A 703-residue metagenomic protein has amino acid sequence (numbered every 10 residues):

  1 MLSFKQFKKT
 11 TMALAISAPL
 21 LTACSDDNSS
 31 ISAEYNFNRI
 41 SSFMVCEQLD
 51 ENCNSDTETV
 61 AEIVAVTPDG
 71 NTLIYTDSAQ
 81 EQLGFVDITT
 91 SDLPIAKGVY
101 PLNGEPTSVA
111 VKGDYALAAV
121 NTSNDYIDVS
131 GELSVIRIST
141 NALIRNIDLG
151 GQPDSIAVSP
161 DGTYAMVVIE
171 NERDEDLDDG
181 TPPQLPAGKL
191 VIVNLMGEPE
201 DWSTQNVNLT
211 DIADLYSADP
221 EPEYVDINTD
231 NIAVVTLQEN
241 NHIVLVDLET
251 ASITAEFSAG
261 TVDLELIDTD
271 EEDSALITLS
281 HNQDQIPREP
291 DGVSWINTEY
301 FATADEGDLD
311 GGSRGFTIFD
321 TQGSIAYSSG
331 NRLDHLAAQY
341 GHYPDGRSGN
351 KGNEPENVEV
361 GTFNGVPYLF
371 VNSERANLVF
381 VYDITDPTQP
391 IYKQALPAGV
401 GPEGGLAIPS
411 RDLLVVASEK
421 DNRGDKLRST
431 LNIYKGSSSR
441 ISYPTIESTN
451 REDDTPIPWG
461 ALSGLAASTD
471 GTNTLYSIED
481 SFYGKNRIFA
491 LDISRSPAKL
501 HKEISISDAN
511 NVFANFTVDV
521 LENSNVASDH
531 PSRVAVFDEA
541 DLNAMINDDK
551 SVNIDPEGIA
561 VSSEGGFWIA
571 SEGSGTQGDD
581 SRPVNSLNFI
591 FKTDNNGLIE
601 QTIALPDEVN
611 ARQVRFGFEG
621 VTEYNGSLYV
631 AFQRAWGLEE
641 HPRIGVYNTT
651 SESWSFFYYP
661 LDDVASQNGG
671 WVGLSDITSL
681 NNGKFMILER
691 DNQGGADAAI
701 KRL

Functional and structural regions predicted by a protein language model:
L2-M12: Bacterial N-terminal signal peptides that target proteins for export
A13-P19: Bacterial N-terminal signal peptides
L21-A23: C-terminal motif of bacterial Sec signal peptides marking the signal peptidase cleavage site
S25-D27: Bacterial signal peptide processing site
S29-L703: Sequence/structural signature of beta-propeller domains
